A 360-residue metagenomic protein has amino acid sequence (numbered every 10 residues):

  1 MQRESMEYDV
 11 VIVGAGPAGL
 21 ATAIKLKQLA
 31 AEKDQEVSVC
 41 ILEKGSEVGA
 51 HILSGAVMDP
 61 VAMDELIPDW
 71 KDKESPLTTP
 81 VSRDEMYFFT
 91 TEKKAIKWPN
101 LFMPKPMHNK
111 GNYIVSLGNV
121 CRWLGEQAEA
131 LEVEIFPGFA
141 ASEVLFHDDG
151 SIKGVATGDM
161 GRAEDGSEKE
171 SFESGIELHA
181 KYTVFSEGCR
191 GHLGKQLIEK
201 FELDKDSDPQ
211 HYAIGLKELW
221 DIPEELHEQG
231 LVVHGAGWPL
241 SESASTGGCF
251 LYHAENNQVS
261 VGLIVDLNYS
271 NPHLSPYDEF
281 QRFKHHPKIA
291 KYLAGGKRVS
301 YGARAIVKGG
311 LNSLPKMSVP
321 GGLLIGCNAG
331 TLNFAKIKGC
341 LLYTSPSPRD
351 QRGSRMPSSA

Functional and structural regions predicted by a protein language model:
M1-M6, E168, F172: A short, basic/flexible loop-to-alpha-helix module at the beginning of a structural domain
V10-Q35: N-terminal Rossmann-like FAD-binding beta1-loop-alpha1 element of flavoenzymes
L29-A50: Glycine-rich FAD pyrophosphate-binding loop
G45-T91: N-terminal FAD cofactor-binding segment of flavoenzymes
M107-E126, N271-L274: Short beta-strand to alpha-helix junction loop
L131-H286: Predominantly flavin-linked oxidoreductase catalytic cores and closely associated redox partners
S245, N271-P272, P276-L341: FAD/FMN-dependent oxidoreductases across multiple families
Y343-D350: Conserved small/polar residues in nucleotide/adenosyl-binding loops
